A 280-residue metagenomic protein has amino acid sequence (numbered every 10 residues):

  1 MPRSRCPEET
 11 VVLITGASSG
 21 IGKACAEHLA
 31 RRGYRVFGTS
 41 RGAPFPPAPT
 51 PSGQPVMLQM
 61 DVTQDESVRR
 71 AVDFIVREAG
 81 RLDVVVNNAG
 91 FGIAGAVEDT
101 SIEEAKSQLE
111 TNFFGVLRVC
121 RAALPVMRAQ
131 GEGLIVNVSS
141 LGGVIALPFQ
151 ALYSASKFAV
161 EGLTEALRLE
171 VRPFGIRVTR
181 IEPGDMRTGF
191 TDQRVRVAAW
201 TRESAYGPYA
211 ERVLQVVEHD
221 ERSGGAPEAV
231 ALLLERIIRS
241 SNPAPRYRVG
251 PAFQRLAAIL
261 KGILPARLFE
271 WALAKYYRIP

Functional and structural regions predicted by a protein language model:
S18-S19: Conserved glycine-rich cofactor-binding loop
M60-R70, I102: The beta1-alpha1 cofactor-binding region of Rossmann-like NAD(H)/NADP(H)-dependent oxidoreductases
A96-V97, E104-K106: Substrate-binding pocket helix/loop in short-chain dehydrogenase/reductase
C120, S156-A159: Active-site helix of classical SDR
C120-R121, E165: A short, exposed helix-loop element centered on a Lys and neighboring polar residues
S140: Residue(s) in the substrate-gating loop at a strand-loop-helix junction that position the organic substrate next
R172-E221: C-terminal beta-strand-loop-alpha-helix "lid" module of Rossmann-like NAD(P)-dependent dehydrogenases
